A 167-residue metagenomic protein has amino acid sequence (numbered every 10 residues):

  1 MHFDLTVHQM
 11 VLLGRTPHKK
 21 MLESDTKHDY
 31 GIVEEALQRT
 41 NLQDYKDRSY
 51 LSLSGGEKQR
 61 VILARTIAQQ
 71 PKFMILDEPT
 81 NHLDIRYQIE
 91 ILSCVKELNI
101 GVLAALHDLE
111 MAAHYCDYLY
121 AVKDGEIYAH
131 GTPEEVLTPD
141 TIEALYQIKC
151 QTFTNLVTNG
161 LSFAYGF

Functional and structural regions predicted by a protein language model:
L12, K27-Y45: Conserved ABC ATPase "signature" region
E23-S24, S49-L53, E57: Conserved ABC ATPase signature
L63-A64, I91: Hydrophobic anchor residue at the start of the ABC signature
A68-K72: A short, proline-enriched helix->beta-strand linker immediately N-terminal to the Walker B motif in ABC-type P-loop
M74-E78: Catalytic Walker B motif of ABC-type/P-loop ATPase nucleotide-binding domains
P139, E143-F167: ABC ATPase nucleotide-binding domains
